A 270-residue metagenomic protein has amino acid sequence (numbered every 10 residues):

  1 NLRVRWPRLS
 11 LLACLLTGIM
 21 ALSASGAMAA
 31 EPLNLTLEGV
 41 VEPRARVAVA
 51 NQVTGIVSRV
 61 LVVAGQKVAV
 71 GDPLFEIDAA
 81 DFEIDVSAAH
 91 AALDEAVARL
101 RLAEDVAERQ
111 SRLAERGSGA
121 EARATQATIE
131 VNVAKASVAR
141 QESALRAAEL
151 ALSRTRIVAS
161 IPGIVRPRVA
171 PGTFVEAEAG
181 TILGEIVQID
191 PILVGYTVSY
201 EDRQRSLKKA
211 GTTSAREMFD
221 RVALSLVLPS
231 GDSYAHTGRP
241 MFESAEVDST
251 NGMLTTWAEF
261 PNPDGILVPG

Functional and structural regions predicted by a protein language model:
N1-P7: N-terminal secretory signal peptides that target proteins for export/translocation
S10-S23: Bacterial N-terminal signal peptides
A24-A30: Boundary at the C-terminal end of the N-terminal hydrophobic targeting segment
P32-D94, R116-R123, R166-P171, F242-V247 (+1 more regions): Long, amphipathic coiled-coil "stalk"/hairpin helices in large membrane-associated assemblies
Q52, E83, A139-E178: Elongated periplasmic alpha-helical coiled-coil
G65-L74, Q110, Q141, G172-I186 (+1 more regions): A structural signal for short beta-strand/turn segments enriched in small hydrophobics and glycine
A80, D94-V138: Alpha-helical hairpins and coiled-coil heptad-repeat segments
P162, T181, P191-I192, T197-A245 (+1 more regions): Beta-strand/loop subdomains of soluble extracytoplasmic proteins
